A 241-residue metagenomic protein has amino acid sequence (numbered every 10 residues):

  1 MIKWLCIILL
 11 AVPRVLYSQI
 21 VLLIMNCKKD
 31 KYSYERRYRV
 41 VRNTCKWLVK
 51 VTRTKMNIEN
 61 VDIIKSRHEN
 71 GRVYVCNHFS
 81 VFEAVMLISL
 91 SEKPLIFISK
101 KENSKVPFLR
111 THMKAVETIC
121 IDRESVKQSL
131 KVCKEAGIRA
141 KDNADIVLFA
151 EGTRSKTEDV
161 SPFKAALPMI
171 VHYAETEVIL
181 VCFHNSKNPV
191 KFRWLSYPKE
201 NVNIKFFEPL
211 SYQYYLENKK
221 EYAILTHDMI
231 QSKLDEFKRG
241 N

Functional and structural regions predicted by a protein language model:
M1-R72: Membrane-anchoring hydrophobic helices of lipid-metabolizing enzymes
S18-C27, R36-R39, S66-V126: Catalytic core of membrane glycerolipid acyltransferases/transacylases, capturing the structured, soluble-facing
T52-E59, S129-L130, S186-P189: Short gly/ser/thr-rich secondary-structure transition/capping motifs
I58, Y74, F97-I98, I204-F206: Generic preference for hydrophobic
G71-V73, N143-F149, E177: Residue-level preference for the first positions of well-ordered beta-strands
H78-S80, E151-S155: Short glycine-rich anion-binding loops that position phosphate/pyrophosphate groups of nucleotides and phosphorylated
F108-T111, D145, K156-E221: A cross-family acyltransferase "interaction/gating" segment
Q128, V132-A136: Anionic-ligand binding region
